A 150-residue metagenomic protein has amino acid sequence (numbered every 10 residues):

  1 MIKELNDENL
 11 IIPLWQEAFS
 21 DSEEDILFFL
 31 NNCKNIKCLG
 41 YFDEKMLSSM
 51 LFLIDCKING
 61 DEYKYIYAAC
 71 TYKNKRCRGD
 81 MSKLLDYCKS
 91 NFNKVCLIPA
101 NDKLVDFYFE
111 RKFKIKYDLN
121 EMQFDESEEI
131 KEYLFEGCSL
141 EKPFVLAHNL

Functional and structural regions predicted by a protein language model:
M1-F28, N35-F42, M46-L47, E132-L150: Short amphipathic alpha-helix that is part of the acyltransferase structural core
L10, D102-K103: Short alpha-helical
G40, K45-K57, E62-C70: Conserved beta-strand in the GNAT
Y67-A68, R76, V105, E110: Acidic/histidine-enriched, beta-strand-rich ligand/metal-binding domains
T71, C77-S90: Conserved acetyl-CoA-binding loop-helix of GNAT-fold acetyltransferases
M81, K103-L104, E121-E126: Short glycine/proline-centered loop/turn elements that form peptide/ligand docking sites
S90-D102: Conserved GNAT acetyl-CoA-binding A-motif
F109, K114-E136: Conserved catalytic-core motifs of GNAT/GCN5-like acyltransferases
